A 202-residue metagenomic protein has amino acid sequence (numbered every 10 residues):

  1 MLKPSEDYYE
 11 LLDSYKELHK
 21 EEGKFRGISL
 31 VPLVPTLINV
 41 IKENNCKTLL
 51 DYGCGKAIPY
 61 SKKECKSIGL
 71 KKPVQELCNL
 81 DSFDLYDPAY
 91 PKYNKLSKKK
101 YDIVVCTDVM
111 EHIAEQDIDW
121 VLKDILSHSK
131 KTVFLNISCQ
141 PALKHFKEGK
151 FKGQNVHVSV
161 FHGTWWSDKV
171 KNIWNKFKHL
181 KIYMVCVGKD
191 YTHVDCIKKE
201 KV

Functional and structural regions predicted by a protein language model:
M1-Y101, D119-L122, H128, C139 (+2 more regions): Conserved N-terminal segment of class I S-adenosyl-L-methionine
V105: A conserved beta-strand element that flanks and buttresses the S-adenosyl-L-methionine
V109-H112: Hydrophobic adenine-recognition pocket in adenosine-nucleotide-binding enzymes
A114-I118: Short N-terminal helix/helix-N-cap motif within the alpha/beta-hydrolase-1
K131-F134: Short glycine-centered segments of the SAM/dcSAM-binding site in methyltransferase folds
